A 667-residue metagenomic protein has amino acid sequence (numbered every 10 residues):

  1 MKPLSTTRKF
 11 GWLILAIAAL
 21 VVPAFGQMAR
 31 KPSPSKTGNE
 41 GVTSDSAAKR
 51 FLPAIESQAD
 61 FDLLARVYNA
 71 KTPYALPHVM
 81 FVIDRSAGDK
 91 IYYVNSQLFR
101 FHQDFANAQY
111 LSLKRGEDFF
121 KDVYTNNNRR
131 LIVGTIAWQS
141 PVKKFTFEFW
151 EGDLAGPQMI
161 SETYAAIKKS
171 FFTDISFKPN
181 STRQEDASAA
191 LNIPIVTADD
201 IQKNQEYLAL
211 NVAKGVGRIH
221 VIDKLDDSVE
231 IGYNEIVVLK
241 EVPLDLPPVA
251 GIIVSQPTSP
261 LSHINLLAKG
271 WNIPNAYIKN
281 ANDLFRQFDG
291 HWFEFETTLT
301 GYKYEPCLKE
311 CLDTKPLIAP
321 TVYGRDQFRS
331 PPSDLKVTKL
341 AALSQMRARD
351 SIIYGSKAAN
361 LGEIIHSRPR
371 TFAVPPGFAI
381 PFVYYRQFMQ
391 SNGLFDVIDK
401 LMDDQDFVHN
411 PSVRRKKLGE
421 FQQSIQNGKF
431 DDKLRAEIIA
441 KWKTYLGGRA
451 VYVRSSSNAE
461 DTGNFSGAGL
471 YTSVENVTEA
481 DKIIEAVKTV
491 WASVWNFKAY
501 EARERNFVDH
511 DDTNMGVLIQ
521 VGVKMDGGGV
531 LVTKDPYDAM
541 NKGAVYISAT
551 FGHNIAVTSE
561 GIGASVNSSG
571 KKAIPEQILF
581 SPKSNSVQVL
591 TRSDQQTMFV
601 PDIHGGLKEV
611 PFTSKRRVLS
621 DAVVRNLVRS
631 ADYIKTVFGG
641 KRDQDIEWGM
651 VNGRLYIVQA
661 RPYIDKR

Functional and structural regions predicted by a protein language model:
M1-R8: N-terminal secretory signal peptides that target proteins for export/translocation
W12-V21: Bacterial N-terminal signal peptides
A24-G26: Boundary at the C-terminal end of the N-terminal hydrophobic targeting segment
K31-G152, I219, K279-L518, G527 (+4 more regions): N-terminal beta-alpha lobe that positions the nucleotide/phosphoryl donor in ATP/NTP-coupled carboxylate activation
L131-E230: Low-complexity, highly charged intrinsically disordered N-terminal segments that act as targeting/localization
V216-A281, Y546: Extracellular/luminal Protease-associated
S548-D645, G649-N652: Conserved catalytic alpha/beta cores of large enzymes that bind or transform nucleotide phosphates and polynucleotides
W648, G653-I664: A short beta-strand motif that forms the metal-chelation/ATP-contact edge of phosphoryl-transfer active sites
